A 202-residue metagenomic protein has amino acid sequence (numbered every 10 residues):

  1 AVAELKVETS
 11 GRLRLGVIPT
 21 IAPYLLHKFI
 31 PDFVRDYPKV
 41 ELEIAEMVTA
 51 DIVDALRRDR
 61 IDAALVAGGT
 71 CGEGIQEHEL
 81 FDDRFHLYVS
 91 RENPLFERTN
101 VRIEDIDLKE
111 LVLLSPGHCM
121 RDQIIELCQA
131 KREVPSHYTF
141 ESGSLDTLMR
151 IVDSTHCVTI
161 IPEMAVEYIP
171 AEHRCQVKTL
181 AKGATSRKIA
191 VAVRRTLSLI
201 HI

Functional and structural regions predicted by a protein language model:
A1-K6: Alpha-helical linker/hinge and terminal dimerization helices associated with HTH transcriptional regulators
S10-E73, V134, E141-S142: Central regulatory/effector-binding core of bacterial HTH transcription factors
R14-G16, A64, Y88, V112 (+2 more regions): Short, well-ordered beta-strand segments
R57-L65, F85, V152-V158: Alpha-to-beta junction loops
G72-E79, D83, R98-T99, G143-T196: Beta-alpha-beta core module
E92-R102, T196-L199: Short helix-loop capping/hinge motifs at secondary-structure junctions, enriched in acidic/polar residues
L95-F96, E110-K131, L199: Secondary-structure junction motif
